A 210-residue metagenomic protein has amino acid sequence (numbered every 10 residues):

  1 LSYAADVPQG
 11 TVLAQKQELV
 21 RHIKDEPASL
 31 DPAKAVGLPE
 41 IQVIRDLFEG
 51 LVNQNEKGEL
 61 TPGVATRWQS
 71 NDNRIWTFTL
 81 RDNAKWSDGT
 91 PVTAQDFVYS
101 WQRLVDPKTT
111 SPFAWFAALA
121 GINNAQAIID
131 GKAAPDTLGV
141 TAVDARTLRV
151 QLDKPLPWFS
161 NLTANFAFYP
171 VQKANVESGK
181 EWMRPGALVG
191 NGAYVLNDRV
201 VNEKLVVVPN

Functional and structural regions predicted by a protein language model:
L1-Q15, E59, A174: Short, low-complexity disordered leader/linker segments with a strong preference for bacterial N-terminal type II
Q15-E26, T66, I75-F78, F97-S100 (+3 more regions): Short, well-ordered beta-strand elements
H22-D72, Q102, V189: N-terminal lobe/hinge region of extracytoplasmic solute-binding protein
Q42-D46, E59, G63, I75 (+6 more regions): Extracytoplasmic/secreted proteins, especially bacterial periplasmic and envelope-associated proteins
V52-E56, N73, K85, Q102-T110 (+3 more regions): Sec-exported extracytoplasmic/periplasmic mature domains
R67-F116, R149: Aromatic- and charge-enriched surface segment that lines or borders ligand/interaction sites
S70-D72, D144, V201: Residue-level recognition of beta-strand termini and adjacent short loop/turns
A125-Q126, G131-T137, R146, Q151-N210: Gly/Pro-rich hinge or "lid" segments in bacterial periplasmic/extracellular proteins
